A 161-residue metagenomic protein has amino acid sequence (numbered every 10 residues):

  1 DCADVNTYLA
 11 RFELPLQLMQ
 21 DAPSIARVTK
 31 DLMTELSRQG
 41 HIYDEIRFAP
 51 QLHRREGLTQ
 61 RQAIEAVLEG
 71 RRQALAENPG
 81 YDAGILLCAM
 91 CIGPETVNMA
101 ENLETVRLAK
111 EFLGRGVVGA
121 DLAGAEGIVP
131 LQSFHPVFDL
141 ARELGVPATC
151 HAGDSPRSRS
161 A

Functional and structural regions predicted by a protein language model:
D1-V146, D154-S160: Metal-cofactor-binding active-site regions of metalloenzymes
C150: A glycine- and charged-residue-rich anion-binding loop/surface
